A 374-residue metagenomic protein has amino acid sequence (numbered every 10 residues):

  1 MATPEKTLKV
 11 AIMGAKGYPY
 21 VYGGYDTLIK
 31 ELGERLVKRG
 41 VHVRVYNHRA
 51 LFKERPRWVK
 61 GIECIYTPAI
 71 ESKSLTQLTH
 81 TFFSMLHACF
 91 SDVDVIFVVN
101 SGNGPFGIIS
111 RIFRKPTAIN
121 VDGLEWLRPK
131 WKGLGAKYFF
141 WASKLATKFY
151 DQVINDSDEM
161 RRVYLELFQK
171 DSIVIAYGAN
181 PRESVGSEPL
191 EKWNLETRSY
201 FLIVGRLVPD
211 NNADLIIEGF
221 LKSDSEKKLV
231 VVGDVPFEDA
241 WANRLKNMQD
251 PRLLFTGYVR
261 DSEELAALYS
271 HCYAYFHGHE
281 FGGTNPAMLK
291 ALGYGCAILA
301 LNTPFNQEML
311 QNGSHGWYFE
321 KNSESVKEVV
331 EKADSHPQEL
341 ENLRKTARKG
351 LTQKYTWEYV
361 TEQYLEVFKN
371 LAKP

Functional and structural regions predicted by a protein language model:
A11, E191-D224, V230: Conserved donor-binding/catalytic core segment of Leloir-type glycosyltransferases
P56, K228-T256, E263-E264: Short, structured helix-loop element that forms part of the nucleotide-activated donor/catalytic region
L78-C89, V93-D122, W126, G283: An aromatic- and histidine-rich active-site surface loop
L86-C89, I112, A136-V153: Membrane-proximal helix-turn-helix segments that form the acceptor-binding/catalytic region of lipid-linked
A267-C272, A291: Short alpha-helical donor nucleotide-sugar binding micro-motif in glycosyltransferases
E280: Aromatic "clamp/platform" in nucleotide-sugar-dependent glycosyltransferases that forms part of the donor/acceptor
A297-A300: Short hydrophobic beta-strand element within catalytic cores of glycosyltransferases and related nucleotide-activated
N312, G316-E324, K332-Q338: Conserved acidic donor-binding segment of nucleotide-sugar-dependent glycosyltransferases
